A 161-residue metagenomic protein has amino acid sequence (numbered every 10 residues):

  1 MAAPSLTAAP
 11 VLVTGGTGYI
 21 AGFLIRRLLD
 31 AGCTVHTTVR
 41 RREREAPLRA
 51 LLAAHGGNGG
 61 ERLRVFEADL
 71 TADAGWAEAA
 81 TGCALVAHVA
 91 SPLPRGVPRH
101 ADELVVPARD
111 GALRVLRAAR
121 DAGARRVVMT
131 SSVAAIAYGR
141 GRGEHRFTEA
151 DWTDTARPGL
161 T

Functional and structural regions predicted by a protein language model:
A3-P4, A8-T38: N-terminal Rossmann NAD(P)H-binding glycine-rich loop of SDR-like oxidoreductase domains
R26, D30, A50, R117-R120: Short, well-ordered alpha-helices that flank and scaffold nucleotide-derived cofactor binding pockets
T34-H36, R64, V128: A structural signal for isolated positions on well-ordered beta-strands in alpha/beta enzyme cores
R42-E43, L52-D110: NAD(P)H-binding glycine-rich loop region in Rossmannoid oxidoreductase-like domains and their noncatalytic homologs
R49-A50, A79, G139-G143: Short aromatic-enriched loop/helix-cap "lid" or pocket-rim segments at secondary-structure transitions that line
H88, P92, V97-T161: Conserved Rossmann-fold NAD(P)-dependent oxidoreductase catalytic core, especially the SDR/UDP-sugar
